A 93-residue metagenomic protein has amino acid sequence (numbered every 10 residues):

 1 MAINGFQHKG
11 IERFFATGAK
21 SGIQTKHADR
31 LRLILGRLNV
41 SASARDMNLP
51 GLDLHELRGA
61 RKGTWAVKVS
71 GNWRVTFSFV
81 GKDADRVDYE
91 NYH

Functional and structural regions predicted by a protein language model:
M1-I34: Arg/Lys-rich, positively charged N-terminal/basic patches that mediate binding to nucleic acids
A2, G10, A19, S43 (+2 more regions): Glycine-rich, flexible loop/turn motifs
A28-A42, M47: PIN-domain endoribonuclease scaffold, especially VapC-family toxins
A42-W65: A short, surface-exposed loop/turn module that caps and links secondary-structure elements
H55-R58, W65-H93: Enriched for short, Lys/Arg-rich terminal
